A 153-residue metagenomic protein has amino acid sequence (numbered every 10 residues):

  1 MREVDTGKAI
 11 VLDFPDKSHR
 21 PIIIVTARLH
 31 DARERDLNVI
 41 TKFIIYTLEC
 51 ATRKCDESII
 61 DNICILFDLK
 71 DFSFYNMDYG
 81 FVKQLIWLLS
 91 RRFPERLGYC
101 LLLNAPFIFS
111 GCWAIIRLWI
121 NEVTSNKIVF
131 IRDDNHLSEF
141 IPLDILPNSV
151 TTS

Functional and structural regions predicted by a protein language model:
M1-S153: Basic, amphipathic alpha-helical/coil surface patches used to engage anionic, phosphate-bearing ligands and membranes
